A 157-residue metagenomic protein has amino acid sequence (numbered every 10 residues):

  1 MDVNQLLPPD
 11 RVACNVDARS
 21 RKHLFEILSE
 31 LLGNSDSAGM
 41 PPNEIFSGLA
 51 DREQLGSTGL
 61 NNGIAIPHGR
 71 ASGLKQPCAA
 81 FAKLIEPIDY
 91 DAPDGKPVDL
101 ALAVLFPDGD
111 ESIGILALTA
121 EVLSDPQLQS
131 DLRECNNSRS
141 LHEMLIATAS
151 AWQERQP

Functional and structural regions predicted by a protein language model:
M1-P157: Cytosolic covalent-transfer regions centered on His/Cys nucleophiles that carry phosphoryl or persulfide groups
